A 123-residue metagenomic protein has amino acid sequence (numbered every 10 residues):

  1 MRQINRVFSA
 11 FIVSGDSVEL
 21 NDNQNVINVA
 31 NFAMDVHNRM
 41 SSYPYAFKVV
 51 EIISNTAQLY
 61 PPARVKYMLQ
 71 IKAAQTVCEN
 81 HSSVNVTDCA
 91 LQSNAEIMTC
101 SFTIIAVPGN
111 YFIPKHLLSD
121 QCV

Functional and structural regions predicted by a protein language model:
M1-Q24: N-terminal signal peptide
E19-Y45: Short, non-transmembrane alpha-helical segments in secretory-pathway proteins
A33-S41, T56, T76, V107: Generic recognition of well-structured, leucine-rich alpha-helical segments and adjacent helix-turn regions within
F47-D88: Exposed beta-strand-loop-beta-strand "reactive/processing" segments of non-cytosolic proteins
A74-V123: Compact beta-sheet-dominated globular domain cores
